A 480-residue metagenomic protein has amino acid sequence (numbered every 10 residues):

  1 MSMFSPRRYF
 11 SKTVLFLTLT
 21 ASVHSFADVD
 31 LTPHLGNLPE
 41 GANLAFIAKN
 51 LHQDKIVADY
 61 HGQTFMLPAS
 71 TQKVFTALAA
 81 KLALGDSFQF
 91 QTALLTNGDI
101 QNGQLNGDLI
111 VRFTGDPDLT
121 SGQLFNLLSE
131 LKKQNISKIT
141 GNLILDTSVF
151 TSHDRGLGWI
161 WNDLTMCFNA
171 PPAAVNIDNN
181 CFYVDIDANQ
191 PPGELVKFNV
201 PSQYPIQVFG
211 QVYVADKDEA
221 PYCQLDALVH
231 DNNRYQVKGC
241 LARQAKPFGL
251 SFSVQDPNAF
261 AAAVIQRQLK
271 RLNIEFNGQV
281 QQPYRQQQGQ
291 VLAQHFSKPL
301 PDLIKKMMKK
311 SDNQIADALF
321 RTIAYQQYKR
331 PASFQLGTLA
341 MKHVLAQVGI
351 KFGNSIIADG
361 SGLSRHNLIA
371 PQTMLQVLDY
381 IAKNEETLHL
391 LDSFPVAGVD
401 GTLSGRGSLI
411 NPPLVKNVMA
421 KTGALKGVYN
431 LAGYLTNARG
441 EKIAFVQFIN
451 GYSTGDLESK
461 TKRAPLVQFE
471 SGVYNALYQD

Functional and structural regions predicted by a protein language model:
S2-V14: Bacterial N-terminal signal peptides that target proteins for export
T20-H24: N-terminal signal peptide c-region/cleavage motif recognized by signal peptidases
F26-F65, F125-Q134: Beta-lactamase-like hydrolase cores
V29-L35, A83-F352, G472, A476-Q479: Conserved serine DD-peptidase/penicillin-binding transpeptidase domain and beta-lactam-recognizing active-site
V57-D59, T120, F320-D480: Small-residue-rich helix-loop
D59-A79: Short active-site loop at a secondary-structure junction that contains or immediately precedes the catalytic residue(s)
Y60-M66, S251-F252, S361-S364: A short glycine/serine-rich beta->alpha loop
